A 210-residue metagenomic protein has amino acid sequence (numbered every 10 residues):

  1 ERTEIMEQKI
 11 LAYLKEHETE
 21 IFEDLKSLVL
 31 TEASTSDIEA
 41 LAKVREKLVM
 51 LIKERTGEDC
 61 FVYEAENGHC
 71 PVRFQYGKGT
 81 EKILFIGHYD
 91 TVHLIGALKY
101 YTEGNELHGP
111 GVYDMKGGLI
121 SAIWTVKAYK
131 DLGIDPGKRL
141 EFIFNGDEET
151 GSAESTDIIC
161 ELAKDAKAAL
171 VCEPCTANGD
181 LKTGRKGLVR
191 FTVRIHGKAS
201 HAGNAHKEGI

Functional and structural regions predicted by a protein language model:
E1-I5: N-terminal amphipathic/basic-hydrophobic helices that include classical n-h-c signal peptides and signal-anchor
E7-V112, D131, P136: Acidic/His- and Gly-rich active-site-bordering loop/insert found across diverse amide/peptide-bond hydrolases
E32, F85-H88, A122, F142 (+2 more regions): Buried hydrophobic positions in well-ordered alpha/beta secondary-structure cores of metabolic enzymes
E66, G87-Y89, N145-D147, C172-C175 (+1 more regions): Fold-independent oxyanion-binding glycine-rich loops and adjacent beta-strand/coil segments at enzyme active sites
L84, L107, K167-V171, R190-T192: Short glycine-aspartate micro-motif
E106-S121, H201: Glycine/serine-rich anion-binding loops at beta->alpha junctions that coordinate negatively charged ligand groups
K116, I120-K186: Acidic/histidine-rich catalytic neighborhood of metal-dependent amide-processing enzymes
A202-I210: Acidic-enriched catalytic cores of C-N bond-cleaving enzymes acting on peptides and small amides
